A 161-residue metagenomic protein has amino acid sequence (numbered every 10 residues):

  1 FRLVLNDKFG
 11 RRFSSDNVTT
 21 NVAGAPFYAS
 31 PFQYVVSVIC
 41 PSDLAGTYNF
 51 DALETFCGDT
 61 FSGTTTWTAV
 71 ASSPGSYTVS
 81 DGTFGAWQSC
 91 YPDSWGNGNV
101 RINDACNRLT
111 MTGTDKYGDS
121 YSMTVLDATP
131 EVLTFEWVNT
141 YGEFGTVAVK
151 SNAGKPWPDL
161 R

Functional and structural regions predicted by a protein language model:
V4-G10, V138-T140: Beta-strand-rich extracellular modules
G10-A29: Beta-sandwich strand segments
A29-R161: Ser/Thr/Gly/Pro-rich, low-complexity flexible regions
